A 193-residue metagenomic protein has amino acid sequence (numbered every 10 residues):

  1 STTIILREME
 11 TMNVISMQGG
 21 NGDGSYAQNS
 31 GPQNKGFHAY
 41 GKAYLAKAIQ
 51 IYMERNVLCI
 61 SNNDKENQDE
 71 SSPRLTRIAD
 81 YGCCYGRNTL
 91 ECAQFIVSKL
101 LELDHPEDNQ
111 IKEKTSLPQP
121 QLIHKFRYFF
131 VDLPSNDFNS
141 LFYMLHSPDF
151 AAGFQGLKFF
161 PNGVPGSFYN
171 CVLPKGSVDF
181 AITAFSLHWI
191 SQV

Functional and structural regions predicted by a protein language model:
T2-P174, W189-V193: N-terminal charged/capping segments associated with class I S-adenosyl-L-methionine
I182: A conserved beta-strand element that flanks and buttresses the S-adenosyl-L-methionine
F185-S186: Short catalytic micro-motifs in class I SAM-dependent methyltransferases
